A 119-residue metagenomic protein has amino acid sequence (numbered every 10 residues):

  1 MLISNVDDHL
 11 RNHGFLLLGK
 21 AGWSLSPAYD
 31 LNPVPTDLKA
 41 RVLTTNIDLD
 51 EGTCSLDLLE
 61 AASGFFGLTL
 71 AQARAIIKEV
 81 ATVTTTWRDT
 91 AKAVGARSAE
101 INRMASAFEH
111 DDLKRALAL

Functional and structural regions predicted by a protein language model:
M1-L10, G14-L119: Anionic ligand-binding catalytic core segments
